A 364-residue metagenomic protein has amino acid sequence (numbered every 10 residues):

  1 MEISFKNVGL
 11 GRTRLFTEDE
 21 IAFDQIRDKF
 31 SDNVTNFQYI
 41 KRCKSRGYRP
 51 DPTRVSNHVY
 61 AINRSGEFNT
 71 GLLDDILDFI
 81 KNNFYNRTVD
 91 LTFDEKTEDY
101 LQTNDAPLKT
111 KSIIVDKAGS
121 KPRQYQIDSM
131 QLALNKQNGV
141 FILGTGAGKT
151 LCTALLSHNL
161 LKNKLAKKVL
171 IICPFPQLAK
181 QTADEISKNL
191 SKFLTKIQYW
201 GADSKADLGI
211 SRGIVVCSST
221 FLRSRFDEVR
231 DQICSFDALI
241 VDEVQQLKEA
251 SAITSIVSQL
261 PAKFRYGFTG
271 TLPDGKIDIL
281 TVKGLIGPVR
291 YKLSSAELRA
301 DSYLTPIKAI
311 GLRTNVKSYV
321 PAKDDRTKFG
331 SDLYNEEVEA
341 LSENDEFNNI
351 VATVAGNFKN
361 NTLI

Functional and structural regions predicted by a protein language model:
M1-K96: N-terminal accessory nucleic-acid engagement/regulatory domains that precede and modulate ATP-driven motor cores
T53, H58-A61, F79, T92-I142: Conserved pre-motif I regulatory segment
N135-L160: Walker A/P-loop
F141-I142, I171, I364: Hydrophobic anchor at the beta1->P-loop junction of P-loop NTPases
S157, K328-I364: Conserved interdomain hinge at the start of the Helicase C-terminal
V169, P174-A202: Conserved helix-turn-beta segment of the N-terminal RecA-like "Helicase ATP-binding" lobe in SF1/SF2 helicases
A202-A238, K248-S255: Conserved helix/coil segment N-terminal to the catalytic DExD/H
D237-A238, Q245-G311: Post-DEXD/H (motif II) to motif III coupling segment of the RecA-like Helicase ATP-binding lobe
